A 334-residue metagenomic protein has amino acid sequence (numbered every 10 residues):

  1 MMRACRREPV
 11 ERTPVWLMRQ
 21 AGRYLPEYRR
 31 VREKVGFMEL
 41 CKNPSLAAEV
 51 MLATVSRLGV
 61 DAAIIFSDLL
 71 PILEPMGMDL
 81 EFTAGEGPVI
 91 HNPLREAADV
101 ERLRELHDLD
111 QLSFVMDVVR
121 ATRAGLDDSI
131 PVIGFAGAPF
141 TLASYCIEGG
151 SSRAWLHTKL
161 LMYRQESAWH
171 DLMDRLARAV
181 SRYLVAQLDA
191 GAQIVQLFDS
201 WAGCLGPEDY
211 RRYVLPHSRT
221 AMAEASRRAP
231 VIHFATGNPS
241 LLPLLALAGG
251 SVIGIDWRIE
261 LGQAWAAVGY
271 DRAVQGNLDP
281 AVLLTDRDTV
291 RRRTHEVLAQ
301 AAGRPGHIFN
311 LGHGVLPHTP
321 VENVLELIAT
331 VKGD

Functional and structural regions predicted by a protein language model:
M1-M78, F82-A84, R291, A299 (+1 more regions): N-terminal basic, low-complexity leaders that serve as flexible interaction/assembly modules and, when applicable, as
A4-Q20, V60-I90, D110-A154: Glycine-rich, aromatic-flanked loop segments that form ligand/cofactor-binding clefts across common enzyme folds
R29-C41, A97-D108, A246: Short, basic, glycine/proline-bearing loop/turn elements
K34, E86-E101, W155-L156: Active-site gating loops and adjacent loop-to-helix segments of metal-dependent hydrolytic enzymes
P44-S45, L109-L112, H170: Generic detection of long, well-ordered alpha-helical segments
A62-A84, L94-R95, D99-D108, A192-Y210 (+1 more regions): Glycine-rich, proline-tolerant flexible connector loops at the mouths of alpha/beta enzymes
S113-D334: Active-site loop segments of alpha/beta catalytic cores
